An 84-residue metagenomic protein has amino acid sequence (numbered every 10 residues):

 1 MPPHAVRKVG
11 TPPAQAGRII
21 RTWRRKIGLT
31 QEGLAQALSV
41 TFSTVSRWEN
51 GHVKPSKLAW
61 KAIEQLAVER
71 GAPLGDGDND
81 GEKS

Functional and structural regions predicted by a protein language model:
M1-Q15: A detector for short, charged/polar N-terminal pre-domain segments
P2-V6, S56-D76: DNA major-groove recognition helix of helix-turn-helix/homeodomain DNA-binding modules
Q15-A16, V40: Alpha-helix N-cap/N′ positions at the starts of helices
G17, R21, A35, S46-R47 (+2 more regions): Key DNA-contacting residues within the recognition helix of helix-turn-helix
R18-G33, R70: Short basic helix-loop element that most often maps to the first helix and adjoining turn of HTH DNA-binding modules
R25, S39, N50-H52, V68: Residue-level detection of the helix-turn-helix DNA-binding "recognition helix"
G28-R47: Short alpha-helical DNA-recognition segment
D80-S84: Helix-turn-helix/homeodomain-like alpha-helical modules used for DNA recognition and transcription-factor dimerization
